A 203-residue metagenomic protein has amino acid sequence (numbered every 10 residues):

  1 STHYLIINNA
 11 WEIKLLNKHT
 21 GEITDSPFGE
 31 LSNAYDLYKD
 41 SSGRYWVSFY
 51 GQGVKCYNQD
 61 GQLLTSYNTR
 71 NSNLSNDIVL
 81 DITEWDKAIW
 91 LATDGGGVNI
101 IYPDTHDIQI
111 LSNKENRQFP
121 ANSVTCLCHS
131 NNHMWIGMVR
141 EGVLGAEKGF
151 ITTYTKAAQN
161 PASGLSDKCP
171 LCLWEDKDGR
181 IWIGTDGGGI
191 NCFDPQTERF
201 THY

Functional and structural regions predicted by a protein language model:
S1-Y203: Carboxylate-rich, polar loop motifs that coordinate divalent cations or form catalytic acidic clusters
